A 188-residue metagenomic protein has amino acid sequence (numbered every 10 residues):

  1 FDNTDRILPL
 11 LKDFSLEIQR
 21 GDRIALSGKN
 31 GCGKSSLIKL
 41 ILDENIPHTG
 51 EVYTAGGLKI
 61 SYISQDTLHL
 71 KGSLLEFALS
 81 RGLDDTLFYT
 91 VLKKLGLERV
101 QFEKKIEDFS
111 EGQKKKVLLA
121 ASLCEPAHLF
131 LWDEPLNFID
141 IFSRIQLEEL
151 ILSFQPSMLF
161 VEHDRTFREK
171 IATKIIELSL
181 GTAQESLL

Functional and structural regions predicted by a protein language model:
F1-L188: ABC ATP-binding cassette signature C-motif
